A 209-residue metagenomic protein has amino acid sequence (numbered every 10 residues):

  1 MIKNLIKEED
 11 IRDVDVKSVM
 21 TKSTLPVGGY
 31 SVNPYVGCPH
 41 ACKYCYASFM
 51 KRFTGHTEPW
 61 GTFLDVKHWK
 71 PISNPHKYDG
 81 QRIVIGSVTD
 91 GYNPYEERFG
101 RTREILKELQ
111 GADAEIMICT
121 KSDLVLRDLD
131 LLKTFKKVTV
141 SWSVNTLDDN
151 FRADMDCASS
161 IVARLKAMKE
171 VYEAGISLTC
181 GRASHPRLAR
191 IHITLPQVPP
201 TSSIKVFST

Functional and structural regions predicted by a protein language model:
M1-S141, N145-F151, I161: Conserved Radical SAM active-site core
G91-Y92, D149-C157, S177, R182-P186: Surface-exposed cleft-lining segments at the edges of enzyme active sites
F99-R103, S159-V162, R190-P199: Charged helix-capping and loop-helix junction motifs
Q110, Y172-E173, S203: Anion (oxyanion) recognition and catalysis
M117-C119, D123, H185-P196: Active-site glycine- and acidic-residue-rich loops that bind and position anionic ligands or nucleotide-like cofactors
R152-M155, P186-R190, Q197, K205-T209: Flexible glycine/acidic-rich beta-alpha junction loops that bind and position SAM and/or redox cofactors in anaerobic
A158-E170: Glycine-rich S-adenosyl-L-methionine
A167-H192: Conserved strand-turn element in the central/C-terminal portion of the radical SAM core barrel that lines
